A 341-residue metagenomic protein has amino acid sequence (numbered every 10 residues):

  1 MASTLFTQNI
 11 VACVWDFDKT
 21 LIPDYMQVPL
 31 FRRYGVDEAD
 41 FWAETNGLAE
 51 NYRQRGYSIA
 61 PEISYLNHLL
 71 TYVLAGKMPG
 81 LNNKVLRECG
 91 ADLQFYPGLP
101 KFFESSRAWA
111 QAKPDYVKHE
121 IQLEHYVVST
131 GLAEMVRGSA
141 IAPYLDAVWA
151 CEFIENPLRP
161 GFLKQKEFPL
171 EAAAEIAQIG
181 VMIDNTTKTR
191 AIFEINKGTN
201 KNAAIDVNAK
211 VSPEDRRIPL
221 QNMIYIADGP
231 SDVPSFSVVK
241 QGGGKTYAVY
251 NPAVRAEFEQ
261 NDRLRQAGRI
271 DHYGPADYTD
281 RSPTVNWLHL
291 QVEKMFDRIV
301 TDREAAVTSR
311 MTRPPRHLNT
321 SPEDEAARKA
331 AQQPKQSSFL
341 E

Functional and structural regions predicted by a protein language model:
M1-A2, L70, A331-Q336: Intrinsic low-complexity, intrinsically disordered segments enriched in polar/basic residues
A2-P157, G268: Alpha-helical substrate-recognition element adjacent to the catalytic core
Q94-Y126, T130-E341: C-terminal cap/substrate-recognition subdomain and adjoining C-terminal extension of metal-dependent phosphatase-like
